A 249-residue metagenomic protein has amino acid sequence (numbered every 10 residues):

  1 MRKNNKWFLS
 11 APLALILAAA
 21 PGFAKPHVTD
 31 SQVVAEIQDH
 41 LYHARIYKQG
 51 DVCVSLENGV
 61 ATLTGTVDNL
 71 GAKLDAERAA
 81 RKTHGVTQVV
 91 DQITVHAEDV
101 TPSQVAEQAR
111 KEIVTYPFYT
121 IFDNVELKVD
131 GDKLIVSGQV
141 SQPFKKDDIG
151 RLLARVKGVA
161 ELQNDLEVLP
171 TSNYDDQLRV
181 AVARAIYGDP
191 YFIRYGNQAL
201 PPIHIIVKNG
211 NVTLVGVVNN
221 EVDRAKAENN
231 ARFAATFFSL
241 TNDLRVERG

Functional and structural regions predicted by a protein language model:
R2-G249: N-terminal targeting leaders
